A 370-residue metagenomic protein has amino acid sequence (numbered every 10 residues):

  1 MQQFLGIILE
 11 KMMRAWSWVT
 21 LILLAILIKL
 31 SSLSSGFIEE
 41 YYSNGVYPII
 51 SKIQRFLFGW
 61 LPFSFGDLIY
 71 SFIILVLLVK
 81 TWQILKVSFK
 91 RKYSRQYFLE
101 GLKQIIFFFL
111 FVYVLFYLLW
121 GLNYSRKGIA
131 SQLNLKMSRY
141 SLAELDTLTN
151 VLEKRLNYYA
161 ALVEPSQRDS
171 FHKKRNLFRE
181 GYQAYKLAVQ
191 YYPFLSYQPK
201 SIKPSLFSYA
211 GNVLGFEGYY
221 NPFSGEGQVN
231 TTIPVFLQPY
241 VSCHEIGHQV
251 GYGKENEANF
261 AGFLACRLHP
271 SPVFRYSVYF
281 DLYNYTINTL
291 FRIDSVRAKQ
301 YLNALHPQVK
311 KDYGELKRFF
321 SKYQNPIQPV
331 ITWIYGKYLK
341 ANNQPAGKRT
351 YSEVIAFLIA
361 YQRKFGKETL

Functional and structural regions predicted by a protein language model:
L5-V19: N-terminal membrane topogenic signal
L23-K86: Membrane-embedded alpha-helical segments of integral membrane proteins
E39-N44, G121-L145: Alpha-helical transmembrane signal-anchor/signal-peptide segments
P62, Q238-N259, F263-L264: Active-site recognition of the HExxH zinc-binding catalytic motif
L78-W82, R95-A130: Transmembrane alpha-helices and immediately adjacent membrane-cytoplasm interface residues in multi-pass integral
A143-L148, L152, G253-R297: Post-HExxH zinc-binding segment in Zn-dependent metallohydrolases
E164-T231, V235: Auxiliary, metal-adjacent structural segments of Zn-dependent hydrolase domains
V309-L370: Pan-zinc metallopeptidase signature
